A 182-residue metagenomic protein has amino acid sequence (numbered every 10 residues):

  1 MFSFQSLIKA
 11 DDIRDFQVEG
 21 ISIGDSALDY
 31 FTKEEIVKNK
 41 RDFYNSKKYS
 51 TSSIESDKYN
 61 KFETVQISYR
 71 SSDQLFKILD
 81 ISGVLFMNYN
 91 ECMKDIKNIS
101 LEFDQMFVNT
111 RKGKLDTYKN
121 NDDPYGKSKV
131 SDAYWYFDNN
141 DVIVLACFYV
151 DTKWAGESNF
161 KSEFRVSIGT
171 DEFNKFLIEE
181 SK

Functional and structural regions predicted by a protein language model:
I8-Y49, D80-K182: Non-cytosolic coordination micro-motifs
S52-N98: Mid-chain, structured segments of secreted extracytoplasmic proteins
